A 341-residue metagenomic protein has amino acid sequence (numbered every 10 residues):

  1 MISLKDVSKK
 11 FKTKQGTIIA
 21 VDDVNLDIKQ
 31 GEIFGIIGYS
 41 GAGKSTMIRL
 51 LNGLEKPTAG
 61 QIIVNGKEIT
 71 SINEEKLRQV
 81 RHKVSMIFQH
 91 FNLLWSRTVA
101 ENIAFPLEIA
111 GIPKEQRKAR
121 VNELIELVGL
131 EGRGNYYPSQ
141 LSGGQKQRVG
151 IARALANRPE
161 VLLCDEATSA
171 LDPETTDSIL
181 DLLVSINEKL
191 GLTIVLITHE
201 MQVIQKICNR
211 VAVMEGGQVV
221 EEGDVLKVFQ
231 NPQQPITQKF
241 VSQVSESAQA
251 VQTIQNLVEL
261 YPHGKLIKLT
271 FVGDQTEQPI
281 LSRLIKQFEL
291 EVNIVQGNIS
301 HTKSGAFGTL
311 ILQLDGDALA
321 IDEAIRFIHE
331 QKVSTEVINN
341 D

Functional and structural regions predicted by a protein language model:
N52: Helix-to-loop junction immediately C-terminal to a conserved catalytic motif
G60-E68: Conserved ABC transporter NBD signature motif
K67-E68, A104, E108, E115-G132: Conserved ABC ATPase "signature" region
R97-A104: Short coil-to-helix segment of the ABC ATPase nucleotide-binding domain corresponding to the Q-loop/switch region
Y136-S139, A156-N157, C164: Conserved signature/switch motifs of ABC ATPase nucleotide-binding domains
I204-K206: A short, surface-exposed alpha-helical micro-motif characterized by mixed small hydrophobic and charged/polar residues
E222-G223, N231: ABC ATPase "signature
